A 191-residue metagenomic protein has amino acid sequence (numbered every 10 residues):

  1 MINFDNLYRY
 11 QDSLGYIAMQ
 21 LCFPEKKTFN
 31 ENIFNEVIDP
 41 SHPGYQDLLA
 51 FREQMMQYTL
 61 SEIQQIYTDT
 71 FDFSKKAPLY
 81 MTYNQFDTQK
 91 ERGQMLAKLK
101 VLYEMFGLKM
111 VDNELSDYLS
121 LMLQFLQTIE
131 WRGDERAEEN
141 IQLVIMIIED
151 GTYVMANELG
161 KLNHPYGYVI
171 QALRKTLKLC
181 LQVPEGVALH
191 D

Functional and structural regions predicted by a protein language model:
M1-D191: Charged, alpha-helix-forming regions
